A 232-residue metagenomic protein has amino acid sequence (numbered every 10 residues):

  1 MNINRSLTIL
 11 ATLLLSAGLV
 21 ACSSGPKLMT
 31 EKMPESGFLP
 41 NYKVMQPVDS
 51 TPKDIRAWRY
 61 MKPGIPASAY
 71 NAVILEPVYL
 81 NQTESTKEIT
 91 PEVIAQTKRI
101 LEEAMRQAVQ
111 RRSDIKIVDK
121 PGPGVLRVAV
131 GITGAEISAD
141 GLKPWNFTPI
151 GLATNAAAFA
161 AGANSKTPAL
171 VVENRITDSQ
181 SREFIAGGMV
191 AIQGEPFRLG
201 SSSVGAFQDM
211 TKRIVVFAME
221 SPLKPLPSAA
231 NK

Functional and structural regions predicted by a protein language model:
M1-A11: Bacterial N-terminal signal peptides that target proteins for export
G18-A21: C-terminal motif of bacterial Sec signal peptides marking the signal peptidase cleavage site
S23-M61, G162-V171, R175-K232: C-terminal/domain-edge helix-coil "capping" segments
R59, A72-Y79, V125-T133, E173-R175 (+1 more regions): Soluble periplasmic/extracytoplasmic beta-strand elements of cell-envelope proteins
G64-R127: N-terminal segment of the mature soluble domain
L80-T83, G134-S138, I192-E195: Solvent-exposed loop/turn segments at secondary-structure junctions within structured extracellular/periplasmic domains
K98, E102, R106, I132 (+3 more regions): Extracytoplasmic/secreted envelope proteins and their assembly/folding machinery, especially bacterial periplasmic
R111-Q180: Surface-exposed short loop/turn segments
